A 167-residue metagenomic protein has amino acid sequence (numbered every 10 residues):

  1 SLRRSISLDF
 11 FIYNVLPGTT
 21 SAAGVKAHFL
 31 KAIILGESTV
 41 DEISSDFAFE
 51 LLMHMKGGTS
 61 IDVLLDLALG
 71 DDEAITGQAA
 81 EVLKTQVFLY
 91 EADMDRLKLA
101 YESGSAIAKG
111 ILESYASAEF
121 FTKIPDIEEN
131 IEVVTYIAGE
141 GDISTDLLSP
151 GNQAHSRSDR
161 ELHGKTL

Functional and structural regions predicted by a protein language model:
S1, P17-G36, K56-L69, F88-L99: Amphipathic alpha-helical scaffolding segments comprising HEAT/armadillo-like alpha-solenoid repeats
L2-S21, I43-K56, D66, T76-F88 (+1 more regions): Structural detector for internal amphipathic alpha-helices that build alpha-solenoid repeat scaffolds
E37-S38, E50: Short, surface-exposed loop/turn motifs that are enriched in glycine and acidic residues and include a nearby proline
V40-D41, D71-D72, G104-S105: Short inter-helical turns and helix N-cap capping residues of alpha-solenoid HEAT/ARM repeat scaffolds
V63, Q78, L147: Alpha-helical scaffold segments in soluble metabolic enzymes
K98-A154: N-terminal, positively charged, Ser/Thr/Ala/Gly-biased leader segments that form transit/presequence-like amphipathic
H155-L167: Feature captures the catalytic cores and cofactor-binding loops of soluble hydro-lyases/lyases that act on carboxylate
